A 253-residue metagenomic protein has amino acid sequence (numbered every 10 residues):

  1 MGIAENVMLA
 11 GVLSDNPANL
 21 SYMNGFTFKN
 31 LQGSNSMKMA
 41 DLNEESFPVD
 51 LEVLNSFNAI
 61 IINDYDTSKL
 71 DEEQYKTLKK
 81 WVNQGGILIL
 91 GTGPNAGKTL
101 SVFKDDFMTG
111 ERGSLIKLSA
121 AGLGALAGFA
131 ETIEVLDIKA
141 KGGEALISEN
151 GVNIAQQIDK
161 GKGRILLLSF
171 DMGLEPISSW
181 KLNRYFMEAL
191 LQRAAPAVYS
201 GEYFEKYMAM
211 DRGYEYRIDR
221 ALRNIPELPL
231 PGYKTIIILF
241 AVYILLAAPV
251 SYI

Functional and structural regions predicted by a protein language model:
I3-E5, L9-N55, I61, S68-L239 (+1 more regions): A conserved amphipathic helix/loop scaffold that creates a polar/acidic microenvironment used either to coordinate
A59-I62, I253: PLD-like (HKD) phosphodiesterase/transphosphatidyltransferase domain
L246-I253: Juxtamembrane interface at the cytosolic side of transmembrane helices
